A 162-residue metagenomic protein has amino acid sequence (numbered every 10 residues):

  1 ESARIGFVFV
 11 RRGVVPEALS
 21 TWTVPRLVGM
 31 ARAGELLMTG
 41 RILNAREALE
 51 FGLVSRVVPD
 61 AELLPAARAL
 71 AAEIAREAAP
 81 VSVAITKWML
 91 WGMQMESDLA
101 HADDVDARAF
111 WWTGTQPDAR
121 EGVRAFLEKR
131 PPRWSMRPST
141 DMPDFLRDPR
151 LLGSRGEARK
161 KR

Functional and structural regions predicted by a protein language model:
E1-A3, V54-H101, P117, R133-E157: C-terminal long alpha-helix characteristic of the crotonase
E1-V81, Q116, R120, R130: Crotonase-fold acyl-CoA enzyme core
R11, A18-W22, L27, D104 (+2 more regions): An acidic, glycine-rich surface segment that forms the CoA-thioester-binding/catalytic face of crotonase-fold enzymes
A33, A71, T86, A109-F110 (+1 more regions): Generic hydrophobic alpha-helical segments
L36-L37, M89-M93, R108-G114: Helix-loop "lid/cap" segments that line or gate small-molecule binding pockets
R46, A102-D104: Short, flexible turn/loop "capping" segments at secondary-structure junctions
G52-L53, D106-F110: Catalytic Tyr-x(3-8)-Lys segment
